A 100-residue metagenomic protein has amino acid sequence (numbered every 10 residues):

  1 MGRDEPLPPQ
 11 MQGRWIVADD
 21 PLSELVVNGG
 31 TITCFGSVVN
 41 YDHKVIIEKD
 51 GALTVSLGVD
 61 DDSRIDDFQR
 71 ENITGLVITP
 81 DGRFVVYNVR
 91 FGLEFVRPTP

Functional and structural regions predicted by a protein language model:
M1-I16, V27: N-terminal helix-cap/turn-to-beta initiation motif at the start of protein domains
D4-P6, L22-S23, T74-G75: Short, flexible, glycine/charge-rich loop motifs used to bind or transfer phosphoryl groups or to couple energy/partner
Q10, V26-G29, T79-G82: A short, compositionally biased
D19-D20, R90: Short proline/glycine-enriched turn/loop motifs at strand-loop junctions of beta-rich domains
D20-D61: N-terminal glycine/threonine-rich, aromatic-flanked beta-hairpin/loop signature
S56-P100: Beta-sheet ligand-binding and adhesion/scaffold domains
